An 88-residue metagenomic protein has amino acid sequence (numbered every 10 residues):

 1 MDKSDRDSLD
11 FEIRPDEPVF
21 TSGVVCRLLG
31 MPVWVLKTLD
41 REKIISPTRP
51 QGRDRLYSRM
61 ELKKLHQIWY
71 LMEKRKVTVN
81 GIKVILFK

Functional and structural regions predicted by a protein language model:
M1-L29, K37, R41-P47, Q51 (+1 more regions): Arg/Lys-rich, alpha-helical DNA-contact motif
W34: Key DNA-contact positions within bacterial/archaeal DNA-binding proteins
D54: Conserved catalytic core of two-component sensor histidine kinases, primarily the HATPase_c ATP-binding
